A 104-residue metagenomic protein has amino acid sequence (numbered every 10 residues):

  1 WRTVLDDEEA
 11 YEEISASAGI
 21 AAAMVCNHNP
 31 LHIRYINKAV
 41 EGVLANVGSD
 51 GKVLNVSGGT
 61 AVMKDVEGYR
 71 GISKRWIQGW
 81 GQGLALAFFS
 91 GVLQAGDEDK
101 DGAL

Functional and structural regions predicted by a protein language model:
W1-V4: Blade-edge beta-strand/turn elements of extracellular beta-propeller and related beta-sheet repeat scaffolds
D7, Y11-A16, A22-L104: CBM-like carbohydrate-recognition segments
